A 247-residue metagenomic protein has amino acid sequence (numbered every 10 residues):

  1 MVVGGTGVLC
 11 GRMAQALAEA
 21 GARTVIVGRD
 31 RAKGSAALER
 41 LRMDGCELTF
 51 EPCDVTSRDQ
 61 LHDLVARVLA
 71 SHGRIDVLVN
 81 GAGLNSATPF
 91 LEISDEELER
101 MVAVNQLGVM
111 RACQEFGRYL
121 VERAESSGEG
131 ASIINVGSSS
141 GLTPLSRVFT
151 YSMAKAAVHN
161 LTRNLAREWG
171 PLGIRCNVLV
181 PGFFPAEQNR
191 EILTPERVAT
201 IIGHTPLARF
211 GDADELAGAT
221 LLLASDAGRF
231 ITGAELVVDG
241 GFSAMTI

Functional and structural regions predicted by a protein language model:
M1-V25: Canonical Rossmann dinucleotide-binding motif of NAD(H)/NADP(H)-dependent dehydrogenases/reductases, specifically
P89-F90, S94-V102, N189, I201: Substrate-binding pocket helix/loop in short-chain dehydrogenase/reductase
I93, P144-S152, N164: Active-site loop-to-helix junction immediately N-terminal to the catalytic Tyr of the SDR YXXXK motif in Rossmann-fold
C113, A154, T162: Active-site helix of classical SDR
R118, R167-P171, R229: Alpha-helical segment proximal to the catalytic Tyr-Lys
S138: Residue(s) in the substrate-gating loop at a strand-loop-helix junction that position the organic substrate next
T143, L221, T232-I247: Short C-terminal tail/terminal secondary-structure segment of NAD(P)H-dependent dehydrogenase/reductase domains
